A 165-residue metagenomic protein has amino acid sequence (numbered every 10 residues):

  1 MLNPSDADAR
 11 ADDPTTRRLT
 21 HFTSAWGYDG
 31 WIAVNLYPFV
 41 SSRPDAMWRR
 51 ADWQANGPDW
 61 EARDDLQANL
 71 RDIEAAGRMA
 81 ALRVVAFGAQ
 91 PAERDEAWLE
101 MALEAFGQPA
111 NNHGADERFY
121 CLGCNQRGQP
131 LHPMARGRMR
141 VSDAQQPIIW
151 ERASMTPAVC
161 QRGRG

Functional and structural regions predicted by a protein language model:
L2-A76, A89: A polyanion-binding, active-site-adjacent surface
M47-G165: Glycine/proline-rich loop-helix segments at beta-alpha junctions forming the active-site rim of enzyme cores
